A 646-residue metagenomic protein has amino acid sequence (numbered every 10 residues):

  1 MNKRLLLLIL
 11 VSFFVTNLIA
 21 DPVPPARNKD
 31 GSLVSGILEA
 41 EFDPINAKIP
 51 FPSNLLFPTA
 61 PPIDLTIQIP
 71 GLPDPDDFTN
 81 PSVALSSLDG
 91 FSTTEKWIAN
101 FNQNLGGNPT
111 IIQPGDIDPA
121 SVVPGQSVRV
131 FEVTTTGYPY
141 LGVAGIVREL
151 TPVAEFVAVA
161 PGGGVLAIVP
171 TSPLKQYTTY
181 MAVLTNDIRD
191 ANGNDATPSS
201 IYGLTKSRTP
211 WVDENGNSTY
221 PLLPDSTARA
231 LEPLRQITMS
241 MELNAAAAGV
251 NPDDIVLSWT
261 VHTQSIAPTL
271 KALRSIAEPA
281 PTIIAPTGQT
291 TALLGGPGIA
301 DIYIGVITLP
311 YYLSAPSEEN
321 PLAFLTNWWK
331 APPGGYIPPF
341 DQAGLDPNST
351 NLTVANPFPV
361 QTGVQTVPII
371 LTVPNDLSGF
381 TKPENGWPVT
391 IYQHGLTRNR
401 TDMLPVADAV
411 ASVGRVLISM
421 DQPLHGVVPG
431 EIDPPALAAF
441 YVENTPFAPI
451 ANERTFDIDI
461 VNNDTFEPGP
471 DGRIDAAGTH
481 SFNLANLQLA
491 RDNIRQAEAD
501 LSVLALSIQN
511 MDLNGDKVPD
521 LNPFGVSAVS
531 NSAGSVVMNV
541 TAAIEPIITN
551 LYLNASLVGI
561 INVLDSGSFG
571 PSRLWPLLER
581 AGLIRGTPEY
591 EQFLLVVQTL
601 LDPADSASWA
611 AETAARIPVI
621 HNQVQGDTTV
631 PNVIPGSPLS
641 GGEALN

Functional and structural regions predicted by a protein language model:
L8-T16: Bacterial N-terminal signal peptides
D21-L322: Acidic, low-complexity Ser/Thr/Gly/Pro-rich repeat segments typical of extracellular/periplasmic and surface-exposed
I111-I117, Y140-A144, T179-V183, A191-G203 (+9 more regions): Short, solvent-exposed loop/turn and secondary-structure capping segments
T291-N385: N-terminal cap/lid segment of alpha/beta-hydrolase-fold proteins
L325, G335-Q365, K382-A505: Cap/lid segment of the alpha/beta-hydrolase catalytic domain
V518-S532: Alpha/beta-hydrolase fold nucleophile elbow
G534-E545: Short glycine-enriched nucleophile-adjacent loop and the immediately C-terminal alpha-helix near the catalytic center
S556-N646: The feature captures the conserved acid-bearing segment of alpha/beta-hydrolase catalytic domains
